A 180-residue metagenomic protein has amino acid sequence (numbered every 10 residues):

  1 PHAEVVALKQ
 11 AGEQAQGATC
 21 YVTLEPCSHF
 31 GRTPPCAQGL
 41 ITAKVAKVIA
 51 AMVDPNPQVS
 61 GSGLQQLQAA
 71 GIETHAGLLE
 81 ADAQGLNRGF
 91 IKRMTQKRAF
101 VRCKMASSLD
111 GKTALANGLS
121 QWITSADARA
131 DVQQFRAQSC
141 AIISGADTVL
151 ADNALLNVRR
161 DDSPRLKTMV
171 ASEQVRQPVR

Functional and structural regions predicted by a protein language model:
P1-D82: Zn2+-dependent cytidine deaminase-like catalytic core
M52, N87, N117: Short, flexible helix/strand-to-coil boundary loops that buttress conserved ligand/catalytic motifs in alpha/beta
V59, D82-L86, D127-A130: Short, conserved clusters of charged catalytic residues that mark active-site and nucleotide-handling motifs
S60-L64, L86-F90, A154-N157: Short secondary-structure transition/capping segments
L79-M94: Short, structured interface segments
K92-R93, R98, R102-L109, T113-R180: Active-site ligand-binding patch in enzyme domains
